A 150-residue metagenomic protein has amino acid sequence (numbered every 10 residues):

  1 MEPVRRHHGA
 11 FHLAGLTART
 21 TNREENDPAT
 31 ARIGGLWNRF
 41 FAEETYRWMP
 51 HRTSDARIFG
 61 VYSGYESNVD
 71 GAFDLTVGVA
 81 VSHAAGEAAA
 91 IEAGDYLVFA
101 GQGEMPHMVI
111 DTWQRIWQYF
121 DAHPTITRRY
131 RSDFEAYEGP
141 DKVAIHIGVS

Functional and structural regions predicted by a protein language model:
M1-S150: A solvent-exposed interaction/effector surface
